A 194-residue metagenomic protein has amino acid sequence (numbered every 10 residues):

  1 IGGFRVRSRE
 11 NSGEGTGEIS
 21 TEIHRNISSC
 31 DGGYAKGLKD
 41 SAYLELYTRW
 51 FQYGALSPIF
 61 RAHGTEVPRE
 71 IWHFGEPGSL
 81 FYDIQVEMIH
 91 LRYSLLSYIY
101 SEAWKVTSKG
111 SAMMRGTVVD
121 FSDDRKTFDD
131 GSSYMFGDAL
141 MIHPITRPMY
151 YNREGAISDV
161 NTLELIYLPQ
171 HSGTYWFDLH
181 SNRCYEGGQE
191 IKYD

Functional and structural regions predicted by a protein language model:
I1-D194: Catalytic-domain carbohydrate-binding cleft regions of carbohydrate-active enzymes
